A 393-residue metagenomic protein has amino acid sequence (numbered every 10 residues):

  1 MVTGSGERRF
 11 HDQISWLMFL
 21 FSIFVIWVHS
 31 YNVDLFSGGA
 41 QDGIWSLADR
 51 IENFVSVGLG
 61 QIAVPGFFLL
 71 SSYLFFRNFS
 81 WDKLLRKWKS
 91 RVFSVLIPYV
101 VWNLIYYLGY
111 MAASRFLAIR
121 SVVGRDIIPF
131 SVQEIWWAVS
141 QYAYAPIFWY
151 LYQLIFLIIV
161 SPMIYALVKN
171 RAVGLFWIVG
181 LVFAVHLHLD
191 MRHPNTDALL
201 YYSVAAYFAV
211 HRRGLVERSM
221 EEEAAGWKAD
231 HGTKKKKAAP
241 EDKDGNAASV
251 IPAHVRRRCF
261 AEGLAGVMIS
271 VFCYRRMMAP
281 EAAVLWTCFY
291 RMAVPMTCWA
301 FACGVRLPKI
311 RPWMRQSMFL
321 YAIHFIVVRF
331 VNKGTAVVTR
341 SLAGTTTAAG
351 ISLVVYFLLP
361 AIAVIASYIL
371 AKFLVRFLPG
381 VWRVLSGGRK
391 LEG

Functional and structural regions predicted by a protein language model:
M1-V179, G226-N246, Q316, L342-G393: Membrane-cytosol interface segments of multi-pass membrane proteins, especially ER/Golgi lipid-handling enzymes
I51-V64, V139-Q153, V185-V204, F272-T297 (+1 more regions): Interfacial loop-to-helix transition and helix-capping segments at the boundaries of transmembrane helices
F75-D82, M163-K169, A206-E217, C298-R306 (+1 more regions): Structural signal for the C-terminal ends of transmembrane alpha-helices and the immediately following loop
Y110-F116, L199-A206, T335-S341: Short alpha-helical linear motifs
I159, G180-V182, L199-F208, F330: Hydrophobic transmembrane alpha-helices of multi-pass, membrane-embedded glycosylation machinery
I178-H186, A261-R275, P295-M296, P360-F373: Hydrophobic core of alpha-helical transmembrane segments in multi-pass integral membrane proteins
L200, V210-F319, F325-T335, L342 (+1 more regions): Alpha-helical transmembrane segments and terminal signal-anchor/GPI-anchor hydrophobic tails, characterized by long
A322, I326-K333, A363-F373: C-terminal transmembrane-bundle signature of multipass membrane proteins, characterized by strong activation on
